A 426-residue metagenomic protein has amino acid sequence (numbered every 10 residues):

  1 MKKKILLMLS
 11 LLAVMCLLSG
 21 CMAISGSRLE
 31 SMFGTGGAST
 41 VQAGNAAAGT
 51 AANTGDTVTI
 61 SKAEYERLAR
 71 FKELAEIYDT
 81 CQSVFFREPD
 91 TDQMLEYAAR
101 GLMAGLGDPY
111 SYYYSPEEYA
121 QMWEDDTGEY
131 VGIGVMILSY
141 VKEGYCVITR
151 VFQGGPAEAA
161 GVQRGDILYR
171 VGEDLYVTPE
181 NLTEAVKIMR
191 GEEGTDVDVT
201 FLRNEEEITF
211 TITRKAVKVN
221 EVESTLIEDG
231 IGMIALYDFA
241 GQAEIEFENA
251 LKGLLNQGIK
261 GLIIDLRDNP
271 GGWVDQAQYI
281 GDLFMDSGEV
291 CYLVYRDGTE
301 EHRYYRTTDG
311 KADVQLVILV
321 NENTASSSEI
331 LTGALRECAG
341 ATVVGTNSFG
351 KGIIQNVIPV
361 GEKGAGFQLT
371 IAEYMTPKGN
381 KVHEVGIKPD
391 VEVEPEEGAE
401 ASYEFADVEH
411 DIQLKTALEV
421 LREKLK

Functional and structural regions predicted by a protein language model:
M1-I5: Positively charged n-region of N-terminal signal peptides that target proteins for export
L7, G20-Y112: Terminal targeting/pro-maturation regions of precursor/exported proteins
S10-S19: Bacterial N-terminal signal peptides
A23, G128-R170, D174-T178, G241-E244: PDZ/PDZ-like domain segments forming the peptide/carboxylate-binding groove, activating on the N-terminal beta-strands
A47, C81-V147, D196-D198, L202-T211 (+2 more regions): Extended, small/polar residue-biased N-terminal targeting/export presequences and adjacent propeptide/linker tracts
S61, A99, M136-F152, R164 (+4 more regions): PDZ/PDZ-like groove recognition
I77, A98, L102, V135 (+10 more regions): Terminal peptide-recognition signature
T91, T149, E158-A160, G172-D174 (+1 more regions): Cleft-lining beta-strand/loop regions that shape enzyme active-site pockets
